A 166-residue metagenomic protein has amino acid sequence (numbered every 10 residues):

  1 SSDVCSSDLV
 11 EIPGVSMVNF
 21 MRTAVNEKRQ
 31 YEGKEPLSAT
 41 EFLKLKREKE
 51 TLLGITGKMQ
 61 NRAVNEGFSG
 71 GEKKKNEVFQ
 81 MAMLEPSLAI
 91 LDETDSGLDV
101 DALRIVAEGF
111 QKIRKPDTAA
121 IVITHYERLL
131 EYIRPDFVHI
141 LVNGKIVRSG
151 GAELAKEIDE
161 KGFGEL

Functional and structural regions predicted by a protein language model:
S1-S6: Short, small-residue-biased leader/transition segments that mark boundaries at the very start of proteins
S7-D8, P13-Q30, F42-L45: Q-loop/switch helix immediately C-terminal to the Walker
M81-A82: ABC ATPase C-loop
S87-E93: Walker B motif beta-strand of ABC-family P-loop ATPases
E93-T94, D101: Walker B catalytic motif
L103-P116: Helical segment within the ABC ATPase nucleotide-binding domain
D117-H125: Conserved H-loop
Y132, F137, L141, K145-L166: Conserved beta-strand-loop-alpha-helix hinge in the C-terminal portion of ABC ATPase nucleotide-binding domains
